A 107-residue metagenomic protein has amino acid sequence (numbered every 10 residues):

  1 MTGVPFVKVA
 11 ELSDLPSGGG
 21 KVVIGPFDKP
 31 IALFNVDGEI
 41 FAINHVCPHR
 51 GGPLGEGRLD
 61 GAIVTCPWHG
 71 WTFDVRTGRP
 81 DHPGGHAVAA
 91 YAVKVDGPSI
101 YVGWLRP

Functional and structural regions predicted by a protein language model:
M1-G61, D74, R79, A87-P107: N-terminal pre-ligand scaffold of iron-sulfur
C47, C66-H69: Short cysteine clusters
P83: Short glycine/proline-centered loop/turn elements that form peptide/ligand docking sites
